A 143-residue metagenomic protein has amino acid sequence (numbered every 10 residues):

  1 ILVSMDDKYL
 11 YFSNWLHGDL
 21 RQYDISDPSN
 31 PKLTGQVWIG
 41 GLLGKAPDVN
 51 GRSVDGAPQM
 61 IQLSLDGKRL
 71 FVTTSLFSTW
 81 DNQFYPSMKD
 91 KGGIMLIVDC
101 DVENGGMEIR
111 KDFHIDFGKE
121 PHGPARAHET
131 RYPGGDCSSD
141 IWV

Functional and structural regions predicted by a protein language model:
D6-K8, D66-K68: Short coil/turn segments that connect the beta-strands within blades of beta-propeller domains
W15, S75: Short loop/turn segments immediately following the C-termini of beta-strands
G18-L20, I61, T79-W80, M95: Structural signal for beta-propeller blades
Q22-T34, F84-S87, I97-R110: Short loop/turn segments immediately following beta-strands, especially the blade-tip and inter-blade linker loops
T34-S53, R110-V143: Surface-exposed loop and turn segments in beta-propeller and other repeat-based domains that flank or scaffold
